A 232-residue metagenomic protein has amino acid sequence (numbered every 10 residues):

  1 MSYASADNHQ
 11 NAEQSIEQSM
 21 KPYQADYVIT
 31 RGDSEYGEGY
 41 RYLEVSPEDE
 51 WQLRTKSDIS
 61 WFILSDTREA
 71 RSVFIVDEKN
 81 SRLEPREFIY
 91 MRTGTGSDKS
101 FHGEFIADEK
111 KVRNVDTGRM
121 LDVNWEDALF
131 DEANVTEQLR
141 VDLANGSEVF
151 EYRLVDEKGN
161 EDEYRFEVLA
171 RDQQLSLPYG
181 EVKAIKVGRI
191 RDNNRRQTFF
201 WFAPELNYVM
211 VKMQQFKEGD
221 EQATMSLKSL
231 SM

Functional and structural regions predicted by a protein language model:
M1-S5: Hydrophobic h-region of N-terminal signal peptides that target proteins for export in Gram-negative bacteria
D7-A107, N145-M232: Acidic, serine/threonine-rich low-complexity disordered tracts
G96-D142: Hydrophobic, well-structured mid-protein blocks that either form specific transmembrane helices
